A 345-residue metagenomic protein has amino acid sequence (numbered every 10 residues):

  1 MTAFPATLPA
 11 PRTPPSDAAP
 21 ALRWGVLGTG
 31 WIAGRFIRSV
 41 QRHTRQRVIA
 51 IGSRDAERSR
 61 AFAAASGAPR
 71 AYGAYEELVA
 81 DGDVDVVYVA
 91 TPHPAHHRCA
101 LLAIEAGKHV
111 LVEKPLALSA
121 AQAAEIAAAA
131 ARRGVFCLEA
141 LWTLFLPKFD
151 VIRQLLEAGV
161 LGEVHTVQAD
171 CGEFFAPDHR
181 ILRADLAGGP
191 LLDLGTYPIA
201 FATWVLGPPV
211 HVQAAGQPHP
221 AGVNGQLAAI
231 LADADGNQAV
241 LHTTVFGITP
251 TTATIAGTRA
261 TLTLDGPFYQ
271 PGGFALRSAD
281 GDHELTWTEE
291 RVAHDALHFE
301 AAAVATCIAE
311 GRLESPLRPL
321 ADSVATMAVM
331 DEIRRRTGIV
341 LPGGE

Functional and structural regions predicted by a protein language model:
M1-A18, V86-Y88, T306-E345: C-terminal helix-rich "cap/oligomerization" subdomain common to oxidoreductases
M1-S66: N-terminal Rossmann-like dinucleotide-binding module
T2-A10, A200-P271, A302-C307: Contiguous beta-strand/loop segments that form the cofactor/metal-binding neighborhood of enzyme cores
A33, Y72, V112, C137-E139 (+1 more regions): Hydrophobic residues in well-ordered beta-strands that form the structural core
S66-A129: Beta-loop-alpha module in the N-terminal Rossmann-like domain of NAD(P)-dependent dehydrogenases, especially those
A124-T143, E163-H165, A169: Rossmann-fold dehydrogenase core element
T143-Q213: Predominantly a Rossmann-like dinucleotide-binding segment in NAD(P)-dependent oxidoreductases
E290-A302, R318: Active-site loop of classical SDR/Rossmann-like NAD(P)-dependent oxidoreductases, centered on the catalytic Tyr-X3-Lys
